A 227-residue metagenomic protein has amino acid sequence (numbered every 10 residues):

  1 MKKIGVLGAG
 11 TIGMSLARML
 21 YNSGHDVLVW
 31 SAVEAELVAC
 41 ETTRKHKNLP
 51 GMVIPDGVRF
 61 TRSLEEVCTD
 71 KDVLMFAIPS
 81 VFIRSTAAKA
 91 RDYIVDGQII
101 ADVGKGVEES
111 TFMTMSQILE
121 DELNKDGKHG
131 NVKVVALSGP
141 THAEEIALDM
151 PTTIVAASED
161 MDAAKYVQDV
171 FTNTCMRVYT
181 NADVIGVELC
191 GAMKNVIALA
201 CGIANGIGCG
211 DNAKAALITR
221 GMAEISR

Functional and structural regions predicted by a protein language model:
M1-V53, R59-R62, K89: NAD(P)+-binding Rossmann beta1-loop-alpha1 motif at the extreme N-terminus of oxidoreductases
R44-L49, Q117-L119, T152-V155, I197: Short, hinge-like loop/turn segments at secondary-structure boundaries
I54-T61, A136-L137, T180-A182: Short gly/ser/thr-rich secondary-structure transition/capping motifs
T61-T69, V73-D149, V167: Rossmann-like NAD(P)(H) cofactor-binding subdomain of soluble oxidoreductases
F82, Y93, K125-K133, P151-L199 (+1 more regions): Internal alpha-helical scaffold of NAD(P)-dependent oxidoreductase catalytic cores
